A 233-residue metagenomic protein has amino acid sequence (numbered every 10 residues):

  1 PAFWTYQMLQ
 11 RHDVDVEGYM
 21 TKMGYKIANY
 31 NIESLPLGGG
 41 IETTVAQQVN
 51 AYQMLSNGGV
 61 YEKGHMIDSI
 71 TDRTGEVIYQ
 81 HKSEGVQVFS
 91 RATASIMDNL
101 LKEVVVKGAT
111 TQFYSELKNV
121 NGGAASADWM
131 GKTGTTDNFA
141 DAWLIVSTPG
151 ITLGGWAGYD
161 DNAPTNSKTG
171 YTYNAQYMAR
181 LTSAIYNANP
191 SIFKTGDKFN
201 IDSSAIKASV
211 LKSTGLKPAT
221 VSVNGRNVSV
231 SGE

Functional and structural regions predicted by a protein language model:
P1-N57, L100-E103: Active-site-adjacent helix/loop patches that line small-molecule binding or acyl-intermediate pockets
T43-G232: A penicillin-recognizing enzyme superfamily signal
